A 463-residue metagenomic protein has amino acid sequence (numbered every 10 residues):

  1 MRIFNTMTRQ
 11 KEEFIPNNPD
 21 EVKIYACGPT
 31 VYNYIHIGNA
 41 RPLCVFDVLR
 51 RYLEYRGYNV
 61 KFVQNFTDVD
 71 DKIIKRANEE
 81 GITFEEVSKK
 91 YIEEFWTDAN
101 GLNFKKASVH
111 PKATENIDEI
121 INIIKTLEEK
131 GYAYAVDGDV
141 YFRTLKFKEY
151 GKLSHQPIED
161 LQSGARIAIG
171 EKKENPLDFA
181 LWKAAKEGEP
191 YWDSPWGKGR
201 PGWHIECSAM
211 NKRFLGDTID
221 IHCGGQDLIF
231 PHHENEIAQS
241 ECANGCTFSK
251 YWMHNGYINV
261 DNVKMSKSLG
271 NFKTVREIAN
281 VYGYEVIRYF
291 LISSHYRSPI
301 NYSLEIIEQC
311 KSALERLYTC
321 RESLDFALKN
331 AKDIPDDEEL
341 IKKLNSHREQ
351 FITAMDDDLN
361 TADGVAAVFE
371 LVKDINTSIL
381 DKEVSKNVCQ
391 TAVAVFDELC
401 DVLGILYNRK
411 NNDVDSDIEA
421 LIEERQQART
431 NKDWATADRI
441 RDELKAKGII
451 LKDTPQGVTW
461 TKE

Functional and structural regions predicted by a protein language model:
M1-Y32, D47, T97, D118-D325: Alpha-helical recognition segments enriched in aromatics with Gly/Pro capping that present substrate-recognition
T8-E13, N17-N103, D453-W460: N-terminal, positively charged nucleic-acid-binding surface of large information/translation enzymes
Y58, Y132, I449: Short phosphate-binding/catalytic loops that engage adenosine nucleotides
F66-D70, I92-F95, K105-I120, D137-F147: Short, glycine/charge-rich beta-strand/loop segments that flank catalytic centers and engage negatively charged groups
N78-F84, S108-T114, G225: The substrate-binding groove and active-site-proximal loops of carbohydrate-active enzymes, especially glycoside
K264, N271-E463: Structural preference for alpha-helix termini/caps and helix-kink/transition segments
